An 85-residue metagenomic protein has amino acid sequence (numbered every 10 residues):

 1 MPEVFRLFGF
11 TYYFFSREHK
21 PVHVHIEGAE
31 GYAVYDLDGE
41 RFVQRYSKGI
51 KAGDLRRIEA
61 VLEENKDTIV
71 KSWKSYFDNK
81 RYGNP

Functional and structural regions predicted by a protein language model:
M1-V22: Short, charged/polar N-terminal "headpieces" of proteins
P2-L7, A52, D67, Y82: Hydrophobic N-terminal alpha-helices or hydrophobic patches in metabolic proteins across all domains of life
V4, V43-R45, N65: Generic preference for hydrophobic/aromatic residues in regular secondary structure cores
F15-A52: A short, structured beta-strand/loop element
R56-P85: C-terminal structural segments of small proteins and small subunits
